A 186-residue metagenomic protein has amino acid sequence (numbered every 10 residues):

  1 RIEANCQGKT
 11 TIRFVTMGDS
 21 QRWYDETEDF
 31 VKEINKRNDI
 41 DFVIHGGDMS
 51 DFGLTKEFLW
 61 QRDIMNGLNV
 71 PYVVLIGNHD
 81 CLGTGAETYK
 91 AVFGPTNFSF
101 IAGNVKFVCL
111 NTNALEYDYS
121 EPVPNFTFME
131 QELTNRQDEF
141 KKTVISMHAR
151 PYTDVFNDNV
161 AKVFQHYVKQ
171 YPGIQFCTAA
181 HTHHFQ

Functional and structural regions predicted by a protein language model:
R1-W60: N-terminal active-site segment of His-dependent metallophosphoesterases
A4-Q7, Q131-Y152: Active-site-proximal loop/helix segment associated with metal-binding centers of metalloenzymes
T11-Q21, N104-A114, V144-S146: Active-site-proximal beta-strand elements of phosphoester/diester hydrolases
D19, G47-D48, G77-N78, H148 (+1 more regions): Active-site glycine-centered loops adjacent to acidic/histidine catalytic or metal-binding residues that shape
R22, S50-D51, D80, P151 (+1 more regions): Short active-site segment of divalent metal-dependent hydrolases/proteases that encodes the spacing between
M49, N113-S120, R150-D154: Surface-exposed cleft-lining segments at the edges of enzyme active sites
T55-K142, V160-F176, T182-Q186: Extended active-site neighborhood of metal-dependent phosphoesterases/phosphodiesterases
